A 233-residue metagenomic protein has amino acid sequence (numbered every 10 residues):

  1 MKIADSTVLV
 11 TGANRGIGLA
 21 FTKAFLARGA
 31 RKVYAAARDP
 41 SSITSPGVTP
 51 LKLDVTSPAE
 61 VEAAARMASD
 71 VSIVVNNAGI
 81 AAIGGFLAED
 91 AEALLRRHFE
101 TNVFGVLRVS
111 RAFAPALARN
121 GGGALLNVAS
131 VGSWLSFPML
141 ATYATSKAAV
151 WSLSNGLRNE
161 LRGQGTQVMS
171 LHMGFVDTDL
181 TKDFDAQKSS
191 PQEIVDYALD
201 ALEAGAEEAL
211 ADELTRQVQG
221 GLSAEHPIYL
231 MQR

Functional and structural regions predicted by a protein language model:
N14, S110, S146: Active-site helix of classical SDR
P46-A59: Rossmann-fold cofactor-recognition segment
P50, H98-F99: A hydrophobic alpha-helix adjacent to the NAD(P)-binding/active-site core of NAD(P)-dependent oxidoreductases, strongly
A81-R96, M139-T142: Conserved mid-core segment of classical short-chain dehydrogenase/reductases
S110-R111, N155: A short, exposed helix-loop element centered on a Lys and neighboring polar residues
S130: Residue(s) in the substrate-gating loop at a strand-loop-helix junction that position the organic substrate next
S170-L171, T178, K182-G221: C-terminal helical subdomain
